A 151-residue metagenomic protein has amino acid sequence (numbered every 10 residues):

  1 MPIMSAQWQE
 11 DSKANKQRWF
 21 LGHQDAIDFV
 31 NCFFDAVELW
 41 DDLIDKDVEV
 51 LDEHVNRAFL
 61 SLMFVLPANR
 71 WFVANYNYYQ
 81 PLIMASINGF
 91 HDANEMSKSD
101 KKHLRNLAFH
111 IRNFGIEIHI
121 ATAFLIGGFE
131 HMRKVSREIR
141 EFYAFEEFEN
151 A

Functional and structural regions predicted by a protein language model:
M1-A151: All-alpha prenyltransferase/terpene-synthase fold signal
